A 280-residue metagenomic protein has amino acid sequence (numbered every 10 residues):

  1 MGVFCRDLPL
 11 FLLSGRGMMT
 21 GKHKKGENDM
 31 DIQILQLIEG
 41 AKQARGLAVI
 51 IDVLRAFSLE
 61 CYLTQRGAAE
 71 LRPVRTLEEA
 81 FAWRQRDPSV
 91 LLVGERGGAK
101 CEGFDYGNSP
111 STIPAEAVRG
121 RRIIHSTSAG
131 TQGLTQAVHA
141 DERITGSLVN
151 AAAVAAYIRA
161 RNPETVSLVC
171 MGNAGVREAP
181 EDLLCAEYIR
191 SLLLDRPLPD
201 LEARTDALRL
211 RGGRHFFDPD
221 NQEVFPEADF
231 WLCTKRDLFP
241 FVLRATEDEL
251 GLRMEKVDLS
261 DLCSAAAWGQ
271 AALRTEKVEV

Functional and structural regions predicted by a protein language model:
L10-D29: Short, Lys/Arg-enriched N-terminal segments with co-localized hydrophobic residues within the first ~10-30 amino acids
N28-A41, E79-A82, R86-A151: Replace "Mg2+/Mn2+-dependent" with "divalent metal-dependent
I32, G46-V49, E70-L71, S89-L92 (+5 more regions): Structural motif
E39-A41, A48-Y62: Short acidic, Gly/Ser-rich segments with clustered Asp/Glu that frequently serve as metal-coordination loops in enzyme
F57-E78, R84-L91, R96: A short alpha/beta connector and helix-capping loop motif
D87, D105-E142, A156, R161 (+1 more regions): Long, charged alpha-helical interface segments
V154, E164-E178, C185-A186: Hydrophobic, aromatic-enriched interface-forming segments
